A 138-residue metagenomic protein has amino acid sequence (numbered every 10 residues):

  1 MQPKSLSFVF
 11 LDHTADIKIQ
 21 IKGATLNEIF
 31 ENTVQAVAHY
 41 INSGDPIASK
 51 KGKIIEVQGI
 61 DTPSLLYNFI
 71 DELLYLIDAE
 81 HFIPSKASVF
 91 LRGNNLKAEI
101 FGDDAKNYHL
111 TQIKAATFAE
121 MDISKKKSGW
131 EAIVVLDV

Functional and structural regions predicted by a protein language model:
Q2-V138: N-terminal intrinsically disordered, cationic/polar leader segments that include organellar targeting peptides
